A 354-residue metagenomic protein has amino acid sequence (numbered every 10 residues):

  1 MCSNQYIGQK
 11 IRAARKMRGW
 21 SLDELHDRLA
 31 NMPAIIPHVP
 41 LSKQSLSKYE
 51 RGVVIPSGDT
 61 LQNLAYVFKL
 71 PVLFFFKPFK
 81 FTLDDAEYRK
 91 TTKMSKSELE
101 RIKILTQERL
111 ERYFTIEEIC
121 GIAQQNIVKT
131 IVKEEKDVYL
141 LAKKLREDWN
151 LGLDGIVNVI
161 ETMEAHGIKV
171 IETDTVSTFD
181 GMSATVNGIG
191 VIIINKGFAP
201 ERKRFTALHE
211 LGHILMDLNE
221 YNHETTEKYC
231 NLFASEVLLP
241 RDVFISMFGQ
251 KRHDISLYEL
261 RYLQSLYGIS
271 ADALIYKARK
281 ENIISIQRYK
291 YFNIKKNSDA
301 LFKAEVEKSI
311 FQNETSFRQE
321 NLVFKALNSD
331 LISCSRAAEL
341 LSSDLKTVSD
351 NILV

Functional and structural regions predicted by a protein language model:
M1-V354: Active-site hotspot residues in diverse enzymes, especially metal/ion-binding acidic/histidine motifs
